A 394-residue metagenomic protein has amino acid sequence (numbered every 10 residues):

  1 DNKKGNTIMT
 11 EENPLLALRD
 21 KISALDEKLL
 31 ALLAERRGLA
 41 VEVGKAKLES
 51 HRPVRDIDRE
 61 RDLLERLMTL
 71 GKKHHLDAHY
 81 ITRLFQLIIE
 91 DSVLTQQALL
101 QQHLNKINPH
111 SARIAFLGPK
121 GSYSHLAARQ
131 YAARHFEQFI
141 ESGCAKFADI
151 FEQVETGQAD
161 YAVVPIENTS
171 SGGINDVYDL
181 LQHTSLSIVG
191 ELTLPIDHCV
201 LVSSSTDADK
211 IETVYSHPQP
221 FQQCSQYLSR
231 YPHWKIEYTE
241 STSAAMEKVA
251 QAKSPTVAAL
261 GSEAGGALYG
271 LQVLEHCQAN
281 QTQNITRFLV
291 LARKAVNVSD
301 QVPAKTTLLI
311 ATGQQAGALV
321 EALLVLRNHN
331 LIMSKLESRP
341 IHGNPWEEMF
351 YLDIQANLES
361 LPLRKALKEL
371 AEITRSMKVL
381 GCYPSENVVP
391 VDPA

Functional and structural regions predicted by a protein language model:
K3-A394: Domain-level signature for soluble enzymes in the chorismate/prephenate branch of the shikimate pathway
